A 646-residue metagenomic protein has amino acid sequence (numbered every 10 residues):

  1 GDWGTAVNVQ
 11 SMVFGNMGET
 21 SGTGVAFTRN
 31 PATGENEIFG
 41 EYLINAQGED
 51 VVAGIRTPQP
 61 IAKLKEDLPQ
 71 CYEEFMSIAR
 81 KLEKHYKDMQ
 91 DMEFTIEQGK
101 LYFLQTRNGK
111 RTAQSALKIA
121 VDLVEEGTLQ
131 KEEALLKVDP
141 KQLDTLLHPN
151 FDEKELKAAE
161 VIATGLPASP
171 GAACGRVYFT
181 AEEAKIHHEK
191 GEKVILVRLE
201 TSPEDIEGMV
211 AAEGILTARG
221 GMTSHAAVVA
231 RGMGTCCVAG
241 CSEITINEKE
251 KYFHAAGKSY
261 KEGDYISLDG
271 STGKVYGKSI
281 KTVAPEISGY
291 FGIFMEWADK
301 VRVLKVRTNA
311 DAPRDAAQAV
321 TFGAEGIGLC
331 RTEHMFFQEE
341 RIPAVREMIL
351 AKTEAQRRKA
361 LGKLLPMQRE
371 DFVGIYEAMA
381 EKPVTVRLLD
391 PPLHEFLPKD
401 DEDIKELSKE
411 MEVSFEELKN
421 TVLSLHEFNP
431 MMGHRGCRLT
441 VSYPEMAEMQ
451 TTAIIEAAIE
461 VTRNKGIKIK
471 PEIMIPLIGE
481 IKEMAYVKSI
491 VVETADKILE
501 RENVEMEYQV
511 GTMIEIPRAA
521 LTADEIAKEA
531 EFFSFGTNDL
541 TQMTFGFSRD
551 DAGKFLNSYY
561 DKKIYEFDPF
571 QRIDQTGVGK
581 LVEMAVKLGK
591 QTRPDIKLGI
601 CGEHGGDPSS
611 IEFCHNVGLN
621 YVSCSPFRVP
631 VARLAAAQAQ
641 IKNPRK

Functional and structural regions predicted by a protein language model:
G1-A26, A181-E183, K190, I195 (+2 more regions): Flexible, glycine/threonine-enriched loop-and-boundary segments that flank and lead into catalytic domains of large
G1-S11, K63, K131-C174, E480-Y508: Amphipathic alpha-helical
G1-T33, N45, I55-E74, K131 (+2 more regions): Extended, highly charged
E19-G22, D50-R56, Y102-R107, Q114-L117 (+15 more regions): Short acidic, glycine/serine/threonine-rich loops at helix termini
T33-E49, A79-Q90: Phosphate-binding core of ATP-grasp and ATP-grasp-like enzymes
K84-K110: Conserved metal-phosphate-binding beta-hairpin within the catalytic cores of diverse ATP-dependent phosphoryl-transfer
N150, G171-E183, G191-K193, L199-C330 (+1 more regions): Acidic, glycine-rich flexible loop/linker segments
I287, W297-K646: Conserved alpha/beta-domain cores
